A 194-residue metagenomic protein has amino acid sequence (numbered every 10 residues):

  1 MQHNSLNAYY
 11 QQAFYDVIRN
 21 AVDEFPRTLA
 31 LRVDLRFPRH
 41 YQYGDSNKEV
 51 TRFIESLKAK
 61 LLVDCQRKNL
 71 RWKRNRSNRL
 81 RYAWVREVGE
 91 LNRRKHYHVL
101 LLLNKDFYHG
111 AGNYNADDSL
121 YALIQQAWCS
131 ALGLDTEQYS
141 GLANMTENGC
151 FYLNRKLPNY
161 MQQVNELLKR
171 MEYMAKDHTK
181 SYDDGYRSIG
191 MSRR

Functional and structural regions predicted by a protein language model:
M1-F25, K105-R194: Catalytic "initiation/cleavage/transfer" segments centered on a nucleophilic residue and adjacent nucleic-acid-engaging
Y9-A13, V33, F37, N75 (+2 more regions): Alpha-helical context
R19-V88: Signature for HUH/AEP ssDNA processing cores
R32, H96, E137-G141: A structural signal for short, well-ordered beta-strand segments and their strand-loop junctions that often border
Q42, Q66, R93-R94, D106-N113: Short, solvent-exposed secondary-structure capping/transition elements
K48, R52, S77-R79, N92-H98 (+2 more regions): Short, well-structured alpha-helical interface segments that form or flank functional binding sites
R81-F107: Histidine-centered divalent-metal-coordination microenvironment in nucleic-acid enzymes
